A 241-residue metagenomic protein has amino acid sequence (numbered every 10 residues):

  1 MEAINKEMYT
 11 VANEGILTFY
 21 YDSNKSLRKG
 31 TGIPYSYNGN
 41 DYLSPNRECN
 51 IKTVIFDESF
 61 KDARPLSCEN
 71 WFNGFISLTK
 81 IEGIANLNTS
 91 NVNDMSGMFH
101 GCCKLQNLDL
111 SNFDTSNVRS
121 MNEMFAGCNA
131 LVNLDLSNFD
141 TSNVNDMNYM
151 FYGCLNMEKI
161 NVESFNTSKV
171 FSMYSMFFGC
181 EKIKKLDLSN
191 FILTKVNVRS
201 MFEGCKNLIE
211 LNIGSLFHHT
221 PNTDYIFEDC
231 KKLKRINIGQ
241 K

Functional and structural regions predicted by a protein language model:
M1-N86, N93-H100, A126, Y152 (+2 more regions): Surface-exposed repetitive/solenoidal architectures
C49-A63, S77-N93, C103-R119, N129-N145 (+4 more regions): Structural signature of tandem-repeat unit edges
E69, S96-G97, R119-E123, N148-Y149 (+3 more regions): Register-specific detector for alpha-helical tandem repeat solenoids, activating on a conserved position within each
